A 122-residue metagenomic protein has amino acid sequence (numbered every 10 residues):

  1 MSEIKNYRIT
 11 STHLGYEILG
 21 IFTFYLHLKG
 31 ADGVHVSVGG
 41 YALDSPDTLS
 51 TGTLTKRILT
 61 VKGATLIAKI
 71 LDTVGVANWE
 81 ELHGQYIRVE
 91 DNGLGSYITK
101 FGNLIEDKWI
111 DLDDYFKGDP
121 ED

Functional and structural regions predicted by a protein language model:
M1-D122: Short beta-rich binding modules
